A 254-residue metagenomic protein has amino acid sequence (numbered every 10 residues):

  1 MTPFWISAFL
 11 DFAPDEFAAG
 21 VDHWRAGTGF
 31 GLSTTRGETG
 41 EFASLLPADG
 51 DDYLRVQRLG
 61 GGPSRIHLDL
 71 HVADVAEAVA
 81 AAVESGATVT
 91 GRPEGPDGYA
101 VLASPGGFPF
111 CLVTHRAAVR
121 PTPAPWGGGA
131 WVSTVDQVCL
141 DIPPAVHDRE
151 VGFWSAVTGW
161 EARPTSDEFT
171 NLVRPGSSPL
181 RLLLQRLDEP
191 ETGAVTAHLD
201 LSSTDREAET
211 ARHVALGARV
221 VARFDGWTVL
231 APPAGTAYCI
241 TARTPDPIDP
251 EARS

Functional and structural regions predicted by a protein language model:
M1-D52, E77-A78, E84, T90-A100 (+5 more regions): Core segments of cupin and vicinal oxygen chelate
M1-V21, I66, V113-G152, V157 (+2 more regions): N-terminal beta-strand motif that seeds the catalytic metal site of vicinal oxygen chelate
T28-S64, F108-R116, W160-V195, A231-P247: Conserved short beta-strand elements that form part of the metal-binding/catalytic scaffold of enzyme active sites
I66, G98-A100, F108, D136 (+1 more regions): Generic beta-strand structural signal
H71-A76, E84-A118: Hydrophobic, ordered structural segments
V72-V75, S203-E207: Short proline/glycine-enriched turn/loop motifs at strand-loop junctions of beta-rich domains
H198-R206, R212, R219-R223, V229-I248: C-terminal functional regions that serve as terminal interaction/effector modules
